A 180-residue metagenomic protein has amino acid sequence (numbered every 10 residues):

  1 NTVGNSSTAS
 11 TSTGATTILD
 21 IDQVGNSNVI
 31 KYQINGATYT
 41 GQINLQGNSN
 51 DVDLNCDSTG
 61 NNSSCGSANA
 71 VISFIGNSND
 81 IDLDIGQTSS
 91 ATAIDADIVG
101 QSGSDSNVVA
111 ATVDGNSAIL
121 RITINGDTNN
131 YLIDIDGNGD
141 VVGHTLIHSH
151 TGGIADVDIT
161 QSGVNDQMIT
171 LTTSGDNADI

Functional and structural regions predicted by a protein language model:
N1-I180: Low-complexity repeat regions of mature extracellularly deployed or surface/particle-associated proteins
